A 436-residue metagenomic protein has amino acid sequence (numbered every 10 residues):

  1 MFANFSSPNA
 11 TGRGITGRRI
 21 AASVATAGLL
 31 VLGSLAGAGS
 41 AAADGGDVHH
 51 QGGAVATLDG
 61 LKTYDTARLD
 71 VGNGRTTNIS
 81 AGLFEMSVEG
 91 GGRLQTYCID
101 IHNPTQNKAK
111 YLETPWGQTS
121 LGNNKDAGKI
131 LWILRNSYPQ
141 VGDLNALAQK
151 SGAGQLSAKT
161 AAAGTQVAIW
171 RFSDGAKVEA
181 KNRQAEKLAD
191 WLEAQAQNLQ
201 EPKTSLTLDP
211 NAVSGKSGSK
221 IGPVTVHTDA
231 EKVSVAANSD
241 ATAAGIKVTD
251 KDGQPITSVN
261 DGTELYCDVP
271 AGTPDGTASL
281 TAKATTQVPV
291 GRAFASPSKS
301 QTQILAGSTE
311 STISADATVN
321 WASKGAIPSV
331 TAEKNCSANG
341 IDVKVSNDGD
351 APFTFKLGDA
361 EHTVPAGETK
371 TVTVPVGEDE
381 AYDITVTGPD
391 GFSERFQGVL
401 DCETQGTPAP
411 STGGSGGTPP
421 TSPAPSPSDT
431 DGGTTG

Functional and structural regions predicted by a protein language model:
M1-D44: Secretory targeting and sorting signals
I20, A38-Y64, T204-S205, A243-G245 (+7 more regions): N-terminal low-complexity, Pro/Thr-rich disordered segments that flank secretion/membrane-targeting signals
D44-N198, S298-Q301: Short, surface-exposed polybasic-aromatic patches that bind anionic ligands, especially phosphate groups
G164, G262, T273-S279, P352 (+1 more regions): Extracellular Ig-like/FN3 beta-sandwich strand-entry sites
V178-A326: Acidic/charged, solvent-exposed loop-and-adjacent secondary-structure segments enriched in E/D, K/R, S/T, and G/P
V226-T228, D342-G349: Asparagine-centered strand-capping/turn motif at beta-strand->loop junctions
K251-D268, A360-D379: Intrinsically disordered, low-complexity Pro/Gly/Ser/Thr-rich segments with frequent PxxP/GP/PP motifs and embedded
V269-T277, T373-D383, D401: Surface-exposed, short loops/turns at beta-strand junctions within beta-sandwich domains
